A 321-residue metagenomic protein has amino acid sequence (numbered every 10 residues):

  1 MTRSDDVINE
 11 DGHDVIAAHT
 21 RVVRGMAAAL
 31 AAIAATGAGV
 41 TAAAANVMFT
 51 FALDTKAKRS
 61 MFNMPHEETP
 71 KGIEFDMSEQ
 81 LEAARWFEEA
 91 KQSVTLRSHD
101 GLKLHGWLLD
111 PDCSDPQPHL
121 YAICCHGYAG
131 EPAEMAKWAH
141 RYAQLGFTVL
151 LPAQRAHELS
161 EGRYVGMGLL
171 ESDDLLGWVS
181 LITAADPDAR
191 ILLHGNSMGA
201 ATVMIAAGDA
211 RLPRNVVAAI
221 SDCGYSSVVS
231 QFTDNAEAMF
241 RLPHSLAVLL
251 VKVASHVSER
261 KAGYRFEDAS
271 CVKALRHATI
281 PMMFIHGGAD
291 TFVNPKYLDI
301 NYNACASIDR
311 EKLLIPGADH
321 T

Functional and structural regions predicted by a protein language model:
D5, A28-L96: An N-terminal hydrophobic leader/cap segment in hydrolases
A139-E161: Conserved alpha/beta-hydrolase
V165-D186: Alpha/beta-hydrolase active-site loop
I205-R265, K273: Hydrolase active-site cap/lid region
C271, I280, N294-N303: Short alpha-helix in the alpha/beta-hydrolase fold that links the catalytic acid
H277-T279, F284-H286, D290: Short beta-strand/loop motif that positions the catalytic acidic residue of the alpha/beta-hydrolase fold
G288-V293, H320-T321: Acidic catalytic loop of the alpha/beta-hydrolase fold
N303-T321: Catalytic histidine neighborhood in serine/cysteine hydrolases with alpha/beta-hydrolase-type architecture
